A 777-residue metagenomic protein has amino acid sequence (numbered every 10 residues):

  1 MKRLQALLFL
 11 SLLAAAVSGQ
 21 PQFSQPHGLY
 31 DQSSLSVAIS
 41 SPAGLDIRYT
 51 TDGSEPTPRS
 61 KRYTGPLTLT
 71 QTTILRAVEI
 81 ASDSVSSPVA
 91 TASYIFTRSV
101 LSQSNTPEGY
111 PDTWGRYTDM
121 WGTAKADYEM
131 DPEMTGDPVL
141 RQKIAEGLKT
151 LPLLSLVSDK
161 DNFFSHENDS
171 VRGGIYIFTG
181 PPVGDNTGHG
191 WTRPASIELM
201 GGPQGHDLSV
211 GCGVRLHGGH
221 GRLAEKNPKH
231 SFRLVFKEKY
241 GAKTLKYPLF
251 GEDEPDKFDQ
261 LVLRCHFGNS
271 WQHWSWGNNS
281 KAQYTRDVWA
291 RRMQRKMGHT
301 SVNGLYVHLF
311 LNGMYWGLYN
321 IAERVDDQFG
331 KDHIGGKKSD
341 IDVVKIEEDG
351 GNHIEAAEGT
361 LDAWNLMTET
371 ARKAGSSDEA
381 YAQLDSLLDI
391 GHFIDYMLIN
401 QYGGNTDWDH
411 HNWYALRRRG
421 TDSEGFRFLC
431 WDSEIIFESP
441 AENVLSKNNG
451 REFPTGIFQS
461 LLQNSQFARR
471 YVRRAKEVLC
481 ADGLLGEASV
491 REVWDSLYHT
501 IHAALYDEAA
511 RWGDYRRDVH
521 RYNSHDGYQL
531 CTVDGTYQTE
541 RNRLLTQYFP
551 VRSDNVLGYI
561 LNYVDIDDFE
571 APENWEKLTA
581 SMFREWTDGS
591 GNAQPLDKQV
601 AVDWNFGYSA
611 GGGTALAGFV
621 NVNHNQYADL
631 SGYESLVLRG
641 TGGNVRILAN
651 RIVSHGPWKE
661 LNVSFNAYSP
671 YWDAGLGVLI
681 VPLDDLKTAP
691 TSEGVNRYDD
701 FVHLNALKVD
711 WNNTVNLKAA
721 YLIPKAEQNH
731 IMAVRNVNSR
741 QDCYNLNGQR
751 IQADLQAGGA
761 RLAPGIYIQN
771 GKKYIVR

Functional and structural regions predicted by a protein language model:
L7-A15: Bacterial N-terminal signal peptides
S18-N186, W191-P194, L199-G202, D207-V210 (+2 more regions): Short, compositionally stereotyped local motifs that mark structural "simplifiers"
S40-D46, T641-V645, N736-D742: Short proline/glycine-enriched turn/loop motifs at strand-loop junctions of beta-rich domains
Q103-V157, D161-Y176, D185-T187, S196 (+10 more regions): Middle-to-C-terminal accessory/interaction subdomains
L156, D169-E355: Conserved ATP-binding subdomain of kinase catalytic cores across diverse folds
T179-P182, L561-E727: Beta-rich carbohydrate-recognition modules and glycan-binding surfaces
Q728-R777: C-terminal outer-membrane/trafficking sorting elements
